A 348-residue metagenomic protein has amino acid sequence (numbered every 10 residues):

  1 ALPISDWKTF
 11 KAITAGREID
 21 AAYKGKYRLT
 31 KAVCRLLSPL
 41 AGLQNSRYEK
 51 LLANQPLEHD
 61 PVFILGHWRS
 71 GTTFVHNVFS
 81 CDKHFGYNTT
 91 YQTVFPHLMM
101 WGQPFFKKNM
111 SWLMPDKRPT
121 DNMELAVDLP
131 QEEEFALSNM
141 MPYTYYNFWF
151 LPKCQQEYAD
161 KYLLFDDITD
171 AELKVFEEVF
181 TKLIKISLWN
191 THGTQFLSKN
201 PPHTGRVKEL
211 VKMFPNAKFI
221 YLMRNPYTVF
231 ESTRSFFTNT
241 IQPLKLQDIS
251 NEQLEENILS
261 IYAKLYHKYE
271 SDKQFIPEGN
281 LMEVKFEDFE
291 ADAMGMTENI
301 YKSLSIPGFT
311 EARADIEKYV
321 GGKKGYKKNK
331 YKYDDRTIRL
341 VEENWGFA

Functional and structural regions predicted by a protein language model:
A1-N45, L52, F165-D166, A171-E177 (+2 more regions): PAPS-dependent sulfotransferases, especially Golgi type II membrane carbohydrate sulfotransferases
L43-I64, F95-H97, G102-Q103: N-terminal signal-anchor transmembrane helix
I64-C81: Glycine-rich phosphate-binding P-loop
L65-H67, L197-P201, F286: Short His-Asn-centered micro-motif
C81-Y91: Post-Walker A helix-loop "phosphate-sensing" segment adjacent to the P-loop in P-loop NTPases
V94-F196: PAPS-dependent sulfation machinery
K199-N200, L210-S235: Conserved phosphate-donor/acceptor-positioning beta-strand/loop module used by diverse small-molecule
H203-V207, Y227-F230, E290-A293: Flexible loop/turn segments at secondary-structure boundaries
